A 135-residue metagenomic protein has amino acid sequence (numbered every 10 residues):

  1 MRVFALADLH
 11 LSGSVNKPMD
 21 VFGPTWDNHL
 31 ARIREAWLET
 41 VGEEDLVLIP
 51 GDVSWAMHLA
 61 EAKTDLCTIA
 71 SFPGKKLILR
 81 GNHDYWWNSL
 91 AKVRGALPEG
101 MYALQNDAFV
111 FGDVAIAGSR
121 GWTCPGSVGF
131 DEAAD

Functional and structural regions predicted by a protein language model:
R2, V15-F111: Core catalytic region of metal-dependent phosphoesterases/phosphodiesterases, especially metallo-beta-lactamase-like
R2-D8: Short, hydrophobic/glycine-enriched beta-strand segments
D8, N106-D107, S119: Fold-independent oxyanion-binding glycine-rich loops and adjacent beta-strand/coil segments at enzyme active sites
H10, S54, H83-D84, G121-T123: Short, glycine/serine-rich, charged loops/turns that create anion-binding and catalytic segments at active sites
L11-W26, L30, A115-D135: Active-site-proximal loop/helix segment associated with metal-binding centers of metalloenzymes
